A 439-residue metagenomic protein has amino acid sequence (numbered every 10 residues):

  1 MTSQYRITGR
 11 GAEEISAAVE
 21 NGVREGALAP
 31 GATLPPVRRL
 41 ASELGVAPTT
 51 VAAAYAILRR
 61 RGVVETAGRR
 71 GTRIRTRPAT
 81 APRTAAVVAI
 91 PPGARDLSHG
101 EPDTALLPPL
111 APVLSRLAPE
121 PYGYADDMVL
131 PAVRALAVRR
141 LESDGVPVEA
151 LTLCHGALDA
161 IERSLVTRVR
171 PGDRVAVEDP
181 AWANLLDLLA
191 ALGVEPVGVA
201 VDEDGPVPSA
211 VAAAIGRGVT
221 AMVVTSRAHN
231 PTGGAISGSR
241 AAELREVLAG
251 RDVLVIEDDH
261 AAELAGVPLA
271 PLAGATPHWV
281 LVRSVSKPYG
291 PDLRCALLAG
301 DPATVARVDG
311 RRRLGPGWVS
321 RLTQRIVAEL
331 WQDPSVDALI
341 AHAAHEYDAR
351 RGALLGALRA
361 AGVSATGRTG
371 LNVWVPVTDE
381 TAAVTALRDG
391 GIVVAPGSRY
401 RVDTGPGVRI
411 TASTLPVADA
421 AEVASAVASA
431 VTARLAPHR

Functional and structural regions predicted by a protein language model:
M1-Y122, A135, R313-S320, W331 (+7 more regions): N-terminal basic, amphipathic alpha-helical segments
E65-T66, A365, V394-A395: Short beta-strand "wing" residues that participate in macromolecule-binding interfaces
R69, A275-V308, W318-L322: Active-site PLP attachment segment
P121-R251, E263-P277, L435: Conserved core of the PLP fold type I
P302-R307, R325-H342, R359: Amphipathic alpha-helix from the class-I
H345-L355, G362-P376: Conserved glycine-rich beta-strand-loop-beta hairpin in the small C-terminal domain of fold type I
